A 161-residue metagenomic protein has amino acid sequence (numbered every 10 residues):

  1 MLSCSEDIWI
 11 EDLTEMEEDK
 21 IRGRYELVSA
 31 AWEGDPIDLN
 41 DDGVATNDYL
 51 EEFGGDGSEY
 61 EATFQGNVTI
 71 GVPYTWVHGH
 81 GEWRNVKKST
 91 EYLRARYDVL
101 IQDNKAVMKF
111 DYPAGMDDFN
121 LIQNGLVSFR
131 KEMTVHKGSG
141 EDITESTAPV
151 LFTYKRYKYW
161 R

Functional and structural regions predicted by a protein language model:
L2-V28, Y154-R161: Bacterial Sec-dependent N-terminal signal peptides
E17, L50-Y60: Acidic, serine/threonine/proline-rich low-complexity intrinsically disordered regions
K20-D35, E91-L93: K/E-rich alpha-helical interaction surfaces of small helical-bundle regulatory domains
G23, A95, V150-F152: Hydrophobic residues positioned within well-ordered beta-strands of beta-sheet architectures
W32-E33, G57-R130, K137, K155: Contiguous, well-ordered beta-strand patches that form the walls/edges of small beta-barrel/beta-sandwich domains
D38-Y49: Acidic, glycine-anchored loop motifs typical of Ca2+
E52-G55, E145-T153: Amphipathic hydrophobic-ligand
K137-S146: Short, exposed beta-strand-loop hairpins at the edges of beta-sheets in extracellular/periplasmic proteins
